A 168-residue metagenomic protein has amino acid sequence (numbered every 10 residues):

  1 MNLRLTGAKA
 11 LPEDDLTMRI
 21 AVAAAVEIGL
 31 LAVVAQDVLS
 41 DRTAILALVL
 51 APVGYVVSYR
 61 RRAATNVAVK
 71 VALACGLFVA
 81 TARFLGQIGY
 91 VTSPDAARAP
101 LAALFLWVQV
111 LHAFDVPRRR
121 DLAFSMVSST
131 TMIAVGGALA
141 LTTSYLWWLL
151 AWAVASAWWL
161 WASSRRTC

Functional and structural regions predicted by a protein language model:
M1-C168: Linear, non-domain "peripheral" regions
